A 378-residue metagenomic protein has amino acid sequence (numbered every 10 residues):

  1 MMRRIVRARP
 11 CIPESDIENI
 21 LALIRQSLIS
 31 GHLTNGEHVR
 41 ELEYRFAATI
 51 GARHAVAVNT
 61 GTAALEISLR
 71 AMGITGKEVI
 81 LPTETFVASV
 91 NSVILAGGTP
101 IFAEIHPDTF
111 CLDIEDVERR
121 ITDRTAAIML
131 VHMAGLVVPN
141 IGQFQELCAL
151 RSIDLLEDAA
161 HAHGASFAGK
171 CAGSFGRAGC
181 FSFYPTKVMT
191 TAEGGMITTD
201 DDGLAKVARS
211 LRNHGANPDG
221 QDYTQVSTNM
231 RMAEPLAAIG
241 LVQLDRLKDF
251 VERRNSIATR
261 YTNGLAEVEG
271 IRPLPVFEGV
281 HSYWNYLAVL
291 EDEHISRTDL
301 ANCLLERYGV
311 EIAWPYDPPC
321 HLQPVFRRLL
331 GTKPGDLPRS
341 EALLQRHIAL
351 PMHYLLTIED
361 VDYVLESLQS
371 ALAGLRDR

Functional and structural regions predicted by a protein language model:
M1-H32, E37, P351: N-terminal "arm"/small-domain region of PLP-dependent enzymes with the aminotransferase-like
H32-E78, E84, S92-L95, F102-E104 (+1 more regions): Phosphate-binding glycine-rich loop
V39-Y44, T49-A55, E115, A127-V131 (+4 more regions): PLP-dependent aminotransferase class I/II
V56, I80, I101, D154-L156 (+3 more regions): Structural detector of well-ordered beta-strand residues that form the stable sheet scaffold of enzyme domains
A71-L150, D154-A159, S166: PLP-dependent aminotransferase-like
V93, V117, I128, I153-L155 (+5 more regions): Hydrophobic packing within well-folded, soluble alpha/beta domains
E157-T191, D219-D222: Conserved active-site segment immediately N-terminal to the catalytic lysine that forms the internal aldimine
S182, G195-D200, L241: Short beta-strand-to-turn element immediately C-terminal to the catalytic PLP-Schiff-base lysine in fold type I
